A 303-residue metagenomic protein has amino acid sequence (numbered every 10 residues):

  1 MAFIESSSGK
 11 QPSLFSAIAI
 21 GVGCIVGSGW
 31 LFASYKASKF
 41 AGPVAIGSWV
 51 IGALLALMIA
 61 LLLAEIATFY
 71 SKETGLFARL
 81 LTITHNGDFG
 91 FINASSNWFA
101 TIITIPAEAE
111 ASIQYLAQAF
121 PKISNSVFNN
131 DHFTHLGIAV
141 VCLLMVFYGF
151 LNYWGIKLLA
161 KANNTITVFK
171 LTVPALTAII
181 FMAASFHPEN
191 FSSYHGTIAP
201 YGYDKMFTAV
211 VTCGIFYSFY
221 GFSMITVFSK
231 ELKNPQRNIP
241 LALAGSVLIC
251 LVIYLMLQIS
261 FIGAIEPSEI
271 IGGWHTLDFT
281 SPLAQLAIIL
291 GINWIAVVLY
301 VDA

Functional and structural regions predicted by a protein language model:
M1-Q11: Short, Lys/Arg-rich, polar N-terminal cytosolic tail immediately upstream of the first transmembrane signal-anchor
G9, F32-G137, S246-I249, M256 (+1 more regions): Extracellular loop-to-transmembrane helix junctions
P12-L31, V141-L144, F181-A184, I198-A264 (+2 more regions): Hydrophobic, membrane-embedded alpha-helices of multi-pass small-molecule transporters
S28-W30, G52-E65, L144-Y153, F222-S223: Central hydrophobic cores of alpha-helical transmembrane segments in multi-pass inner-membrane proteins across all
F40, A109-L144, F186-T208, T276 (+1 more regions): Inter-helical loop and helix-membrane interface segments of multi-pass membrane transporters/permeases
I46, A94-N97, K161-T167, P240-L248 (+1 more regions): Internal alpha-helical transmembrane segments of multi-pass membrane proteins, especially GPCRs
G75-N86, Q118-I123, L248-A303: TM-loop-TM module centered on a large, flexible mid-protein loop between adjacent transmembrane helices in multi-pass
L116, L136-P188, Y220, L243-L248: Membrane-interface loop-to-helix entry segments
